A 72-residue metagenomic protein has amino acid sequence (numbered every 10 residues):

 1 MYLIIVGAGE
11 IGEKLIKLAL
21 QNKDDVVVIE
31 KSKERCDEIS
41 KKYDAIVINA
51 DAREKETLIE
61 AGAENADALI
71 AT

Functional and structural regions predicted by a protein language model:
M1-T72: Cytosolic regulatory regions of ion transport systems
